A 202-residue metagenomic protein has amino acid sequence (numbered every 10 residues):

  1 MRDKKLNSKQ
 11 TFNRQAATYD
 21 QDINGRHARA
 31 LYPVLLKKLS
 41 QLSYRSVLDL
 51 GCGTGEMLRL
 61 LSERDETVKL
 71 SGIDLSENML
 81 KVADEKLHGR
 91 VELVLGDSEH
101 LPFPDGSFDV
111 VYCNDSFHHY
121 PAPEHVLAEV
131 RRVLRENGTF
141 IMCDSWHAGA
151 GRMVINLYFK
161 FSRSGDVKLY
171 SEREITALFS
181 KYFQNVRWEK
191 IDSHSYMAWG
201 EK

Functional and structural regions predicted by a protein language model:
M1-Q41, E56-L60, M79-V82, I155-Y158: Conserved class I S-adenosyl-L-methionine
D3-K4, M57, I141-A198: C-terminal alpha-helical "lid/dimerization" subdomain adjacent to the S-adenosyl-L-methionine
Y44: Phosphate-coordination loops involved in phosphoryl transfer and adenosine-cofactor binding
L48-L50, T54-H100: Class I SAM-dependent methyltransferase SAM/SAH-binding core
Y112: A conserved beta-strand element that flanks and buttresses the S-adenosyl-L-methionine
D115-S116: Short catalytic micro-motifs in class I SAM-dependent methyltransferases
E124-E136: A short glycine-rich, Lys/Arg-flanked "PGG" loop and its adjoining helix->strand segment in the class I
